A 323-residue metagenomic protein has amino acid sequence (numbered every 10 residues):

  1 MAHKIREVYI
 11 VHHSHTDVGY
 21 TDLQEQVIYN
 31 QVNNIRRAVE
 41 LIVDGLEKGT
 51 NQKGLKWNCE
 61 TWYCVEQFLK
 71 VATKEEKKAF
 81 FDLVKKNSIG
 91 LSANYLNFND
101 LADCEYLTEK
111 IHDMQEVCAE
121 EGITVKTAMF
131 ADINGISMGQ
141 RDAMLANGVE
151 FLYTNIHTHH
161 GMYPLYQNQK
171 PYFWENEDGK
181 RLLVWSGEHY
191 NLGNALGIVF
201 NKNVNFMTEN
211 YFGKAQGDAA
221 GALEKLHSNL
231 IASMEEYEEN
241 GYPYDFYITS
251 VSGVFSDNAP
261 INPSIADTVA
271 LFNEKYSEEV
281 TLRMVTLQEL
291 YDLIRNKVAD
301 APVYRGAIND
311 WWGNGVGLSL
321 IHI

Functional and structural regions predicted by a protein language model:
M1-I321: Catalytic-domain carbohydrate-binding cleft regions of carbohydrate-active enzymes
